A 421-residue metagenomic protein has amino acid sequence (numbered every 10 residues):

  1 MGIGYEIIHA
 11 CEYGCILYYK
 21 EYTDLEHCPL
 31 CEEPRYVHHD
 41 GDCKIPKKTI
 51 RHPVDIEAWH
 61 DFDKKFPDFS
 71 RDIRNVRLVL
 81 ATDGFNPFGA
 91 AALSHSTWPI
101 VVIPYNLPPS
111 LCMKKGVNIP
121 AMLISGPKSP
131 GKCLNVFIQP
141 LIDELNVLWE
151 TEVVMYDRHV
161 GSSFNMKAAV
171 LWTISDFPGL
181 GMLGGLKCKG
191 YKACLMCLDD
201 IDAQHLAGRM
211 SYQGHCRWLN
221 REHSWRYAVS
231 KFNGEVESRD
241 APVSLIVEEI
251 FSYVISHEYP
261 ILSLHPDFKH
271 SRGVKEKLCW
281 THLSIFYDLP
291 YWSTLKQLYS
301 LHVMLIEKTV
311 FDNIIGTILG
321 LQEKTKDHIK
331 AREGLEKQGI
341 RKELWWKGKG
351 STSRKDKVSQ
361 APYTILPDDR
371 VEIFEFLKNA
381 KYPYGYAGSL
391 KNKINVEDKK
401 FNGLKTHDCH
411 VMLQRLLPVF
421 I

Functional and structural regions predicted by a protein language model:
G2-H38, K44-Y363, T406: Domain-level cores of phosphate- or acyl-group-handling catalytic modules
E26-H27, E32, E375, I394 (+1 more regions): Segments forming glycine/polar-rich beta-alpha architectures that bind adenosine-containing cofactors
D40-G41, Y291, S353, N392-V396 (+1 more regions): Short acidic (Asp/Glu) and glycine-rich catalytic loops that position anionic groups and cofactors
I314, I318, L377-A380, K393-I394 (+1 more regions): Generic structural signal for hydrophobic core residues of well-folded globular domains
E372-K378, Y382-K405, C409-M412: Extended alpha-helical scaffold/assembly modules in large eukaryotic proteins
C409, Q414-I421: Extended amphipathic alpha-helical scaffold segments
